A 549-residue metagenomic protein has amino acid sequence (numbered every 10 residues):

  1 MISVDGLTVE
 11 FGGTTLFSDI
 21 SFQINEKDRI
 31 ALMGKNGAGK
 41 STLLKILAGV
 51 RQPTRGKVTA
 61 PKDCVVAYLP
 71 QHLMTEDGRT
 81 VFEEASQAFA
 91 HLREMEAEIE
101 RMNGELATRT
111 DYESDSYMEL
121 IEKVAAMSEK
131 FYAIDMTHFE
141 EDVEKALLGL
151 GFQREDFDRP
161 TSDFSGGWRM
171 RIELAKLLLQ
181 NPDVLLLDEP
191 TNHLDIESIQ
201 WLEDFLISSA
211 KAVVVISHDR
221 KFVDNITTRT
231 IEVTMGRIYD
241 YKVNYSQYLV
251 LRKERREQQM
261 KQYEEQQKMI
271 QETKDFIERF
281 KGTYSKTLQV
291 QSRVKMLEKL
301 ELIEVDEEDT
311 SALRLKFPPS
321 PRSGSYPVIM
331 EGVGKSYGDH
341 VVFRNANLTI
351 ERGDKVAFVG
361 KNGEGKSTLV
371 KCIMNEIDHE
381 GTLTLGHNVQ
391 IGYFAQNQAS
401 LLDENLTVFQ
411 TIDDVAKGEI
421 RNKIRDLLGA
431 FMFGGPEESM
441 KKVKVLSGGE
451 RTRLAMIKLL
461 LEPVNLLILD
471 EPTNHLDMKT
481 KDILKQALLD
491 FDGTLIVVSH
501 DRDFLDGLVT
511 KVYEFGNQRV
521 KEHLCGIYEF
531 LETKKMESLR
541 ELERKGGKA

Functional and structural regions predicted by a protein language model:
M1-K261, A312, K316-A549: ABC ATP-binding cassette signature C-motif
M102, R109, I134, E141 (+6 more regions): Hydrophobic stripe of amphipathic alpha-helices that form coiled-coil interfaces
E144-L150, D275-R279, K295-L300: Short amphipathic coiled-coil heptad-repeat segments
E155, K268, V305-E308: Short, flexible active-site-proximal loops enriched in glycine and acidic residues
Q259-K281, K286-K295, S311, E532-A549: ABC ATPase nucleotide-binding domains
R293-S311, K355: ABC transporter TMD-NBD coupling linker
